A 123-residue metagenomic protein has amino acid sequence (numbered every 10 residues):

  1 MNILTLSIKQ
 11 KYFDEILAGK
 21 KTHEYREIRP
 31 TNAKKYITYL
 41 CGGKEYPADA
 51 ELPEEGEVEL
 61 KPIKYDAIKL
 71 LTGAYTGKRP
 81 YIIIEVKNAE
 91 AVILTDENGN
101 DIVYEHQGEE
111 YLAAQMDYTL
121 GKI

Functional and structural regions predicted by a protein language model:
N2-I3, S7-I123: Structured alpha/beta reader/binder surfaces that contact nucleic acids or chromatin modification marks
